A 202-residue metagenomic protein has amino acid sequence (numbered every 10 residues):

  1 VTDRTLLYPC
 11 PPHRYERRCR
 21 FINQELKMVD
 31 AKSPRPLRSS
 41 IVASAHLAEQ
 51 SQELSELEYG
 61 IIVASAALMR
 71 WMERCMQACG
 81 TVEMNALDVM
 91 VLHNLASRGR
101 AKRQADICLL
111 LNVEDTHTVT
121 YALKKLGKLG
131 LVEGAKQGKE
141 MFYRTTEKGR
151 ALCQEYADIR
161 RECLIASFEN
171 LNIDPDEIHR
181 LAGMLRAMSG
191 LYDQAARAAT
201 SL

Functional and structural regions predicted by a protein language model:
T2-V82: N-terminal leader segment of winged-helix/HTH proteins
Y15, D158-L202: Terminal interaction helix/tail motif
G60, W71, M90-H93, A151: Pre-recognition alpha-helix immediately N-terminal to the DNA-recognition helix within helix-turn-helix or winged-helix
S65, G99, C153, L185 (+1 more regions): A structural signal for well-ordered alpha-helices, especially hydrophobic packing surfaces of coiled-coils
A66, H93-S97, A157: Short, locally clustered residues in the helix-turn-helix/winged-helix DNA-binding domain
E73-E114: N-terminal helix-turn-helix DNA-binding core of bacterial DNA-binding proteins
E114-K125: Short amphipathic alpha-helical interaction segments
K124-H179: Charged, amphipathic alpha-helical coiled-coil/dimerization segments
